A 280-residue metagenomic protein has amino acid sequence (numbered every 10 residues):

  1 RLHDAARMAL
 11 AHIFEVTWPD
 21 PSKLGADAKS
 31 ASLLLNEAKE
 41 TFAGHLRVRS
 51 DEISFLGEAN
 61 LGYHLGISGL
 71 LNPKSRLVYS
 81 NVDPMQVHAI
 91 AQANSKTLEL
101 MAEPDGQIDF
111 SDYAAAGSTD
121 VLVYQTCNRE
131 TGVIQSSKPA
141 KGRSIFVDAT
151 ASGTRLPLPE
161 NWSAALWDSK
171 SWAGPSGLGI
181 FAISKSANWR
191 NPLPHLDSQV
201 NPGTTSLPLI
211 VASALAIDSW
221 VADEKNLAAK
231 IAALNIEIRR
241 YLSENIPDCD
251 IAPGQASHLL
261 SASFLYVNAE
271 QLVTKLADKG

Functional and structural regions predicted by a protein language model:
R1-G280: Pyridoxal 5′-phosphate
